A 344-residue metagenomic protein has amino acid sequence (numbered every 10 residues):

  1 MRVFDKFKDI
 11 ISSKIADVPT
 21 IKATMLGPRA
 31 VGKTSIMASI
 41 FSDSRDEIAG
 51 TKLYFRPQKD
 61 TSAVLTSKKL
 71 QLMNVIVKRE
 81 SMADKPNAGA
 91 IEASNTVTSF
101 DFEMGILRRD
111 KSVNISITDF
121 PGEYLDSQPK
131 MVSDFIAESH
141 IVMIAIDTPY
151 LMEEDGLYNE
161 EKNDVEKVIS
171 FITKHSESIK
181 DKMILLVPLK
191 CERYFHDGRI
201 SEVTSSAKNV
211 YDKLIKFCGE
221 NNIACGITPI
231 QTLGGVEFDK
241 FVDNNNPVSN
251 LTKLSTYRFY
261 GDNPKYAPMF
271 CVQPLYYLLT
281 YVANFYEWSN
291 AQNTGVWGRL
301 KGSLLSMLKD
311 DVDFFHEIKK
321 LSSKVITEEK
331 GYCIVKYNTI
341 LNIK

Functional and structural regions predicted by a protein language model:
R2-T96, D101, G105-I115: Conserved G1/Walker A P-loop phosphate-binding module
I15-M25, F41, R45, A49 (+3 more regions): C-terminal non-catalytic interaction/localization modules
P19, K111, A137-S139, S178-D181: Short loop/turn elements that form and flank the Walker-type P-loop nucleotide-binding site in RecA-like NTPase cores
M25, I117-D119, I227: Generic preference for hydrophobic
A30, R109, P121-E123, C191-R193 (+1 more regions): Conserved beta-strand elements of beta-rich interaction domains across eukaryotes, especially beta-propellers
T34, L125-S127, E237: Short, solvent-exposed loop/turn elements at domain surfaces
N87-M143, L151-Y158, E166-F171: Switch II of P-loop NTPase G domains
M143-F314: Conserved GTP-binding G-domain of TRAFAC-class P-loop NTPases and closely related GTPase folds
